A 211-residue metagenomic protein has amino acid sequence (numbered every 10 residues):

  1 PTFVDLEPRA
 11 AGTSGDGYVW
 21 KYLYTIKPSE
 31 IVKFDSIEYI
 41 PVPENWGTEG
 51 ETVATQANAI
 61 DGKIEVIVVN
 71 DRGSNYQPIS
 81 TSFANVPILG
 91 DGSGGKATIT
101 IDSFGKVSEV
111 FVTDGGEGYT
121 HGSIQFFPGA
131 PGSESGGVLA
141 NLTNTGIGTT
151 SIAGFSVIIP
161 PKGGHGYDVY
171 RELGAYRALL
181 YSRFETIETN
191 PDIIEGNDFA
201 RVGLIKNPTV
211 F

Functional and structural regions predicted by a protein language model:
T2-F211: Conserved, function-critical positions that sit in or immediately flank catalytic and ligand-binding motifs
